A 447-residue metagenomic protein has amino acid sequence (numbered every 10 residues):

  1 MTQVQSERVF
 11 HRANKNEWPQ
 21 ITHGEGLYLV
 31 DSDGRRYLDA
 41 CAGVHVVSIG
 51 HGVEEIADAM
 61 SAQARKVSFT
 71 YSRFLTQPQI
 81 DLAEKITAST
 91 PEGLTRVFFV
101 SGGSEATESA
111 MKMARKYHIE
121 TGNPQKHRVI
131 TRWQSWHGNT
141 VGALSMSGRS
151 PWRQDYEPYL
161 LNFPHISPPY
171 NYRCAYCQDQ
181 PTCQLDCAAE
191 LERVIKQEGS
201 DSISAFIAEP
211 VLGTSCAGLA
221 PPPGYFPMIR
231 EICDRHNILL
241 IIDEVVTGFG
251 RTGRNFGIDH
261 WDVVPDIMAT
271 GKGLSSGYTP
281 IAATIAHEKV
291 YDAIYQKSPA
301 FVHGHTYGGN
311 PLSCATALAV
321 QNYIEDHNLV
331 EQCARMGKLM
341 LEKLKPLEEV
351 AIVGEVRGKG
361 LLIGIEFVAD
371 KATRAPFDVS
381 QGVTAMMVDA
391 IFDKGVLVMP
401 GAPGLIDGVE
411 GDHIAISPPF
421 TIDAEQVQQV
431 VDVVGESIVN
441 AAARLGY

Functional and structural regions predicted by a protein language model:
M1-Y447: Conserved N-terminal phosphate-binding loop of PLP-dependent enzymes in the Aspartate aminotransferase
